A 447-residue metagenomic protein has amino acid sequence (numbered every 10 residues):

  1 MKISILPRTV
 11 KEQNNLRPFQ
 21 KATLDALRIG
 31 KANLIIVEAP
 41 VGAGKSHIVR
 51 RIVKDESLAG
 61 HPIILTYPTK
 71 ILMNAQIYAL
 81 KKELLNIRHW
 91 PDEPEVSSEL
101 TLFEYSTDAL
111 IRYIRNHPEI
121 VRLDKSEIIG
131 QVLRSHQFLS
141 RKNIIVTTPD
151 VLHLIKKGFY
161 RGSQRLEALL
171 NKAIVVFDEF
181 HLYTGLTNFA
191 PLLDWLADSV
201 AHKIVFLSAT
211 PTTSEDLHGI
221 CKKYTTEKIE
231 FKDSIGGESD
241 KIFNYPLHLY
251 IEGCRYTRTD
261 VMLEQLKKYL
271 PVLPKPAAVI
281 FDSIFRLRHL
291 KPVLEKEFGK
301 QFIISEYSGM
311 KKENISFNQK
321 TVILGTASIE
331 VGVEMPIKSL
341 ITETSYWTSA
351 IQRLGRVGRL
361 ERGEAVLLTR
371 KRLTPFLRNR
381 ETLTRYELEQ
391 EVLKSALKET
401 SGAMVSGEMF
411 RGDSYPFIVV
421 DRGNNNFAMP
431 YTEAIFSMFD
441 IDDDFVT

Functional and structural regions predicted by a protein language model:
M1-T447: N-terminal helicase ATP-binding lobe
